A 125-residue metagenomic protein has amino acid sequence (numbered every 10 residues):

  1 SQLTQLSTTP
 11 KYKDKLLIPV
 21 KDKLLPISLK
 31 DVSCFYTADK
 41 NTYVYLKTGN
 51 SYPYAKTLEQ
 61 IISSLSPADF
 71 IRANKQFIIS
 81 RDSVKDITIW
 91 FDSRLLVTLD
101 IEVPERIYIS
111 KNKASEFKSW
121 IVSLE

Functional and structural regions predicted by a protein language model:
S1-Y108: Conserved binding/recognition cores within well-folded domains
E116-E125: C-terminal output/interaction extensions
